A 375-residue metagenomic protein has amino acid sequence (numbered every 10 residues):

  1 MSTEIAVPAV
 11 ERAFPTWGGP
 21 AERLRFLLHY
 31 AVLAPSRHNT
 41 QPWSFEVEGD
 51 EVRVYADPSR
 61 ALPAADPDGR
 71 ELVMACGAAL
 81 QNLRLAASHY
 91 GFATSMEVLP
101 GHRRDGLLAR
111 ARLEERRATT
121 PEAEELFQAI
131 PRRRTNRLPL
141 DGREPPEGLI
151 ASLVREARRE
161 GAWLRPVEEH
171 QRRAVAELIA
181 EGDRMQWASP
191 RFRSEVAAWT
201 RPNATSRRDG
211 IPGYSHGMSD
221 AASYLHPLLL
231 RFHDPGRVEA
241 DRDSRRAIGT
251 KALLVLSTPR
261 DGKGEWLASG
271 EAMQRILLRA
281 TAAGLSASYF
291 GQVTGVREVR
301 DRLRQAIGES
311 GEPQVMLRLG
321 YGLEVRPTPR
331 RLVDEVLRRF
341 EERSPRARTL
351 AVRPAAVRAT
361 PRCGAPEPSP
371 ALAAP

Functional and structural regions predicted by a protein language model:
M1-P375: Acidic, surface-exposed loops and disordered segments
